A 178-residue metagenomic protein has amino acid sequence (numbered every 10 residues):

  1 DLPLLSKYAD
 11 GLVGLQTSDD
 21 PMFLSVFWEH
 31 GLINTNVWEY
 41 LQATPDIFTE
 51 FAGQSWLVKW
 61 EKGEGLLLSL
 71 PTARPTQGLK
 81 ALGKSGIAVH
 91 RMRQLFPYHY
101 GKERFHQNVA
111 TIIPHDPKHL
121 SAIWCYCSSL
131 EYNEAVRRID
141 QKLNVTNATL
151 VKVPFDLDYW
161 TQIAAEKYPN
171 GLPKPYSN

Functional and structural regions predicted by a protein language model:
L2-N178: Polybasic, glycine- and aromatic-enriched phosphate-binding surface used to engage nucleic acids
